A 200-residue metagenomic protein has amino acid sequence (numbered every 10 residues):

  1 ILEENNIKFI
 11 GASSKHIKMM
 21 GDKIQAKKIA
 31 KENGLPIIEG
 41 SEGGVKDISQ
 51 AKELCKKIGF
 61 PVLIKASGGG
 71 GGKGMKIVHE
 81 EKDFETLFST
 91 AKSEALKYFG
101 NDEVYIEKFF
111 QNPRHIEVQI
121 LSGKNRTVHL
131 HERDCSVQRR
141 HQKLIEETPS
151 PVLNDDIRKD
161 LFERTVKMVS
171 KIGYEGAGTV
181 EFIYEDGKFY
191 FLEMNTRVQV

Functional and structural regions predicted by a protein language model:
I1-V180, Y184-V200: N-terminal beta-alpha lobe that positions the nucleotide/phosphoryl donor in ATP/NTP-coupled carboxylate activation
